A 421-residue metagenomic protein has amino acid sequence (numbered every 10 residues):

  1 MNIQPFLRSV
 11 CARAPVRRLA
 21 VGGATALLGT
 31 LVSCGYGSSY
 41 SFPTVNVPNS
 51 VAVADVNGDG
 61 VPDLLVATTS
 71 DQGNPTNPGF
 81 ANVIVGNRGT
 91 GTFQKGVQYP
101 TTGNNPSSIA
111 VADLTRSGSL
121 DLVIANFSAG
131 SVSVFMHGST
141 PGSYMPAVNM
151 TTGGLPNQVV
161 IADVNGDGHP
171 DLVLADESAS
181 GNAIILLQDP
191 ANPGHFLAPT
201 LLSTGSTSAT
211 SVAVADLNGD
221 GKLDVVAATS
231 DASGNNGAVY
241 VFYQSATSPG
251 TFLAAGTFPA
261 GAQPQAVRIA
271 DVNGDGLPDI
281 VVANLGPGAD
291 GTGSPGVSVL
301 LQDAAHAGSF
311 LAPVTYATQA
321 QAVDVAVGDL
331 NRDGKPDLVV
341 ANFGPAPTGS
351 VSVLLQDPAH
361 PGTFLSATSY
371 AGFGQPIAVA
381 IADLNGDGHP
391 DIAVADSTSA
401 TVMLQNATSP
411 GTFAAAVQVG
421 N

Functional and structural regions predicted by a protein language model:
I3-G23: Bacterial N-terminal signal peptides that target proteins for export
G22-T30: Bacterial N-terminal signal peptides
S33-N46, V85-N104, M136-G154, L187-T207 (+4 more regions): Blade-edge motifs of beta-propeller repeat domains
N49-G58, S107-R116, N157-G166, T210-L217 (+3 more regions): Beta-propeller blade termini
G60-P62, G118-L120, G168-P170, G221-L223 (+3 more regions): Glycine-aliphatic tripeptides that mark coil-to-beta-strand junctions in extracellular and membrane proteins
L64-T68, L122-N126, L172-D176, V225-T229 (+3 more regions): Hydrophobic beta-strand segments that make up the repeating blades of beta-propeller and related beta-repeat
T69-P75, S128-G130, S178-G181, S230-N235 (+3 more regions): Short glycine/acidic-enriched loop and turn motifs that connect beta-strands
G79-I84, S131-V134, N182-L186, G237-V241 (+3 more regions): A short loop-to-beta-strand structural motif that recurs across blades of beta-propeller domains
